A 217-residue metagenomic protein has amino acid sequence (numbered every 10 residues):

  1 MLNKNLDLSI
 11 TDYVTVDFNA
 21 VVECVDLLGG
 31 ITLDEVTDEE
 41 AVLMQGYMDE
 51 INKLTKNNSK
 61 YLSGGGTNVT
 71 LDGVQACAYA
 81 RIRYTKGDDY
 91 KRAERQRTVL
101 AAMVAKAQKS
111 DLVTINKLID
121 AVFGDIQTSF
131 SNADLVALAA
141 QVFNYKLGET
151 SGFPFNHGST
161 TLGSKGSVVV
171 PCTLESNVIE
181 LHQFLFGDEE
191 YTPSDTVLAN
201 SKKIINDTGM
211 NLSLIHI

Functional and structural regions predicted by a protein language model:
L2-N3, F18-V22, D26-L28, G73 (+7 more regions): Extracytoplasmic/secreted envelope proteins and their assembly/folding machinery, especially bacterial periplasmic
D7-D12, R83-K91, V104-K109, A121-T128 (+1 more regions): Second-shell loop/turn segments in exported
I10-D17, E35-T37, D111-K117, P193-S194: Surface-exposed patches in mature extracellular/periplasmic domains of secreted proteins
D12-T15, A78-Y79, E149-G152: Structural recognition of the beta-strand scaffold that forms the well-ordered cores of secreted hydrolase catalytic
V16-F18, V36, R83, F153-N156: Active-site-proximal beta-strand/loop segments in catalytic clefts of secreted hydrolases
V22-T114: Flexible, polar/acidic helix-loop-strand segments at domain edges
D125-L214: C-terminal solvent-exposed extensions
